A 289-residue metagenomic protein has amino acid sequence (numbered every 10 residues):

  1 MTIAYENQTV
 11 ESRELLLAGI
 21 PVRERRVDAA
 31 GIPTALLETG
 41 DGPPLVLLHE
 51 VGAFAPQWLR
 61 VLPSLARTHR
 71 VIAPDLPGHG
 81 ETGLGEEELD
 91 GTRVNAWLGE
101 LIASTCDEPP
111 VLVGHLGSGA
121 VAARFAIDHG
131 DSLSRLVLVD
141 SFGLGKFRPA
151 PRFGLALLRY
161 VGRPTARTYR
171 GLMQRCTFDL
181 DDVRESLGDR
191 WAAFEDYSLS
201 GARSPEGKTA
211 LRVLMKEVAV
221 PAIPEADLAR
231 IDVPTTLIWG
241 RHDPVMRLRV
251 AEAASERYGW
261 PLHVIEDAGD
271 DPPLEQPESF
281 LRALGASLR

Functional and structural regions predicted by a protein language model:
M1-L45, R67-H69, C106-P109, S134 (+1 more regions): Alpha/beta-hydrolase fold catalytic core
V27, L37, I72-G117, R282: Active-site loop/oxyanion-hole signature of alpha/beta-hydrolase fold enzymes
I32-E81: Conserved HGGG/HGGXW glycine-rich cap/lid loop of the alpha/beta-hydrolase fold
I127, S134-P164: Flexible "cap/lid" loop of the alpha/beta hydrolase fold
F147-P149, A166-R230: Conserved alpha/beta-hydrolase catalytic His-Asp/Glu region
I231, L237-W239: Short beta-strand/loop motif that positions the catalytic acidic residue of the alpha/beta-hydrolase fold
H242-M246: Acidic catalytic loop of the alpha/beta-hydrolase fold
A268-L281: Catalytic histidine-centered segment of alpha/beta-hydrolase-like enzymes
